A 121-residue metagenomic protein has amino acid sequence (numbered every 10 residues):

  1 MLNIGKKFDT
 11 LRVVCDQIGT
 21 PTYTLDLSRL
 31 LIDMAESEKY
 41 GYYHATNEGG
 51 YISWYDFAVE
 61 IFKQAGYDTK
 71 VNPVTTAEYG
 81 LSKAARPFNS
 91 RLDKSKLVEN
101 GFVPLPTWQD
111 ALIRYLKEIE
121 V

Functional and structural regions predicted by a protein language model:
M1-G19, T24-D26: NAD(P)-dependent short-chain dehydrogenase/reductase
D9, Y23-D26, I32, E36 (+1 more regions): Catalytic phosphate/metal-binding cores of nucleic-acid and nucleotide-processing enzymes, i.e., regions that mediate
T20, T24, W54, P104-W108: Amphipathic alpha-helical segment in the mid-to-C-terminal domain of diverse UDP/GDP-sugar glycosyltransferases
L27, L31, A45, F57 (+2 more regions): Non-catalytic, hydrophobic alpha-helical segments
L30, S37-K83, F88: Mid/C-terminal beta-alpha module of Rossmann-like enzyme folds, strongest in SDR-family dehydrogenases/epimerases
F88-V121: C-terminal amphipathic/interface module of NAD(P)-dependent oxidoreductases and related NAD-binding regulators
